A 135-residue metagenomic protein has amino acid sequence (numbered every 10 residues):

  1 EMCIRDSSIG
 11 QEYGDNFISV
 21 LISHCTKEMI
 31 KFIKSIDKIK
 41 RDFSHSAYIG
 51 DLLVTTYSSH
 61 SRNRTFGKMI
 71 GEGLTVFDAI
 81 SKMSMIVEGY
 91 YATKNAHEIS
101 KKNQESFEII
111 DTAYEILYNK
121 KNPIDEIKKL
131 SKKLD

Functional and structural regions predicted by a protein language model:
M2-I4: Short, small-residue-biased leader/transition segments that mark boundaries at the very start of proteins
D6-E12, H24-T26, K34-D135: NAD(P)-dependent Rossmann-like dehydrogenase/reductase catalytic/cofactor-binding core
N16-I22: A conserved FAD-binding loop/helix module that cradles the flavin
